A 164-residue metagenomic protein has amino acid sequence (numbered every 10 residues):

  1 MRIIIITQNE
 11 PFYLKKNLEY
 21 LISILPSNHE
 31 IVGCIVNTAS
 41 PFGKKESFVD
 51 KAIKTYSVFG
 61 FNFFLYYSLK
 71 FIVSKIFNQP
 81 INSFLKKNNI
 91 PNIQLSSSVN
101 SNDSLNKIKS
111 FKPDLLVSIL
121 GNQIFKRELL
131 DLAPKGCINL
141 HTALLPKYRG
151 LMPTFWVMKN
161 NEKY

Functional and structural regions predicted by a protein language model:
M1-Y164: One-carbon transfer enzymes
